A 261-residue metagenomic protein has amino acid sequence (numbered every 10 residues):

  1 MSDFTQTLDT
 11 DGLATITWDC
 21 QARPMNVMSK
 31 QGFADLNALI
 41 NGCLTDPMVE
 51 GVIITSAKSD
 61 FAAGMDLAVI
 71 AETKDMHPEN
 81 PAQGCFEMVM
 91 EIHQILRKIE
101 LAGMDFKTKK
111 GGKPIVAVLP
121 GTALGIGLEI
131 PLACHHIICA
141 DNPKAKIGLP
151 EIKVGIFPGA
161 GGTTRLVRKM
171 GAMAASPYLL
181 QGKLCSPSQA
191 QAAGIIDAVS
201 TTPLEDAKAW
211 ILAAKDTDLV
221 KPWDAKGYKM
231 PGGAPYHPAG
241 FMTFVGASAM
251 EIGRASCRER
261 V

Functional and structural regions predicted by a protein language model:
M1-T55, E79, G253: Conserved CoA-thioester-binding segment of acyl-CoA-metabolizing enzymes
L13-T15, K30-A34, L39-I40, A174-S176 (+3 more regions): Intrinsically disordered, low-complexity segments enriched in small/flexible residues
S56-I95, A123, K153-G155: Glycine- (often His-adjacent) and acidic-residue-rich active-site loop that binds/positions the CoA thioester
I99-V154, Y178: Glycine-rich beta-to-alpha active-site loop
G162-M173: Hydrophobic, secondary-structure "cap" segments at the distal end of domains
